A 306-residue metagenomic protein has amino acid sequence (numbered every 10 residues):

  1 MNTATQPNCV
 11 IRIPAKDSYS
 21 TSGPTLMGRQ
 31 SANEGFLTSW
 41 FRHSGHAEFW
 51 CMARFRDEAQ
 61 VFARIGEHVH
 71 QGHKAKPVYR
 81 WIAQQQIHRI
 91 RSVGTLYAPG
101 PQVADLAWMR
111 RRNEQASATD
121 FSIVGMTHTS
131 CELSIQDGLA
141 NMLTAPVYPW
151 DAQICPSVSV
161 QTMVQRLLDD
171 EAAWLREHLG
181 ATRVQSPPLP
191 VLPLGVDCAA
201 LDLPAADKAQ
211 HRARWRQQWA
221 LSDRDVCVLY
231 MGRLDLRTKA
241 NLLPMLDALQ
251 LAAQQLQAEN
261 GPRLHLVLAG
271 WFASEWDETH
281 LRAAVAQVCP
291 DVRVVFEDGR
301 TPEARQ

Functional and structural regions predicted by a protein language model:
M1-V93: N-terminal pre-catalytic "stem/leader" segment of glycosyltransferase-like enzymes
S18, M231-T238, F272-A273, R300: Short donor-sugar binding/catalytic loops of nucleotide-sugar-dependent glycosyltransferases, especially enzymes
D57-P146: Extended catalytic core of nucleotide-activated donor transferases of GT-like folds
E114-A118, R183, A205-C227, Q255-G261: Nucleotide-sugar donor-binding and catalytic loop/hinge architecture of NDP-sugar-dependent glycosyltransferases
M126-T127, P156, G195, Y230-L234 (+2 more regions): Short hydrophobic "strand-cap" motifs at the C-terminus of beta-strands
A140-H211: A short, active-site helix/loop in glycosyltransferases that binds the activated sugar's phosphate group
S222-K239, L246: Conserved donor-binding/catalytic core segment of Leloir-type glycosyltransferases
N260-F272, E278-Q306: Nucleotide-activated donor-binding/catalytic signature segment of Leloir-type glycosyltransferases, i.e., the conserved
